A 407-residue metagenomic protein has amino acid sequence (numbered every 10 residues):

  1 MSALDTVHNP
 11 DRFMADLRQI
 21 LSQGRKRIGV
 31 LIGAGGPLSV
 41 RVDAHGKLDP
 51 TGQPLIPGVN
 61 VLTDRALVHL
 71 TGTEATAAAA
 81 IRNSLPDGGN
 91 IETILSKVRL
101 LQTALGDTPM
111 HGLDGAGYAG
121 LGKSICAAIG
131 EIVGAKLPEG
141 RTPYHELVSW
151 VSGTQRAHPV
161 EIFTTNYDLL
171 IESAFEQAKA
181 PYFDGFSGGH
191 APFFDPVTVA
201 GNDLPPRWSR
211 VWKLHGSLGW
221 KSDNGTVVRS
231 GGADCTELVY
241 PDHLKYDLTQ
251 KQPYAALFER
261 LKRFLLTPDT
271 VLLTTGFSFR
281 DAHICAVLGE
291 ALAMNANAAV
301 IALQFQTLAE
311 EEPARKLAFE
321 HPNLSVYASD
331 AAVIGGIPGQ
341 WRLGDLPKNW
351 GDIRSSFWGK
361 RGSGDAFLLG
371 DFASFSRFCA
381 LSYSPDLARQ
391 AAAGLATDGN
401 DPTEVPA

Functional and structural regions predicted by a protein language model:
M1-I32, G36-S39, G201-L204, R260-A407: SIR2/sirtuin-family catalytic core signature
M1-S173: Gly/serine-rich nucleotide phosphate-binding loop at the start of the catalytic core of nucleotide/ADP-ribose-handling
G29-G33, E161-N166, F183-G185, V211-H215 (+2 more regions): A structural signal for short, well-ordered beta-strand segments and their strand-loop junctions that often border
S39-R41, I171-A174, W220-N224, A282-H283 (+1 more regions): Short helix/loop capping segments that flank catalytic or ligand/cofactor-binding pockets
D43-V59, E176-Y182, L288-E290, K316-E320: Short secondary-structure boundary/capping segments
A119-R141, S173-A174, A178-R263: Active-site gating loop/helix substructures
S152-P159, L170, Q177-A178, L204-P205 (+1 more regions): Secondary-structure boundary elements
N166, F186, H215-L218, Q304 (+2 more regions): Residues at the C-termini of beta-strands that transition into short coil/loop
